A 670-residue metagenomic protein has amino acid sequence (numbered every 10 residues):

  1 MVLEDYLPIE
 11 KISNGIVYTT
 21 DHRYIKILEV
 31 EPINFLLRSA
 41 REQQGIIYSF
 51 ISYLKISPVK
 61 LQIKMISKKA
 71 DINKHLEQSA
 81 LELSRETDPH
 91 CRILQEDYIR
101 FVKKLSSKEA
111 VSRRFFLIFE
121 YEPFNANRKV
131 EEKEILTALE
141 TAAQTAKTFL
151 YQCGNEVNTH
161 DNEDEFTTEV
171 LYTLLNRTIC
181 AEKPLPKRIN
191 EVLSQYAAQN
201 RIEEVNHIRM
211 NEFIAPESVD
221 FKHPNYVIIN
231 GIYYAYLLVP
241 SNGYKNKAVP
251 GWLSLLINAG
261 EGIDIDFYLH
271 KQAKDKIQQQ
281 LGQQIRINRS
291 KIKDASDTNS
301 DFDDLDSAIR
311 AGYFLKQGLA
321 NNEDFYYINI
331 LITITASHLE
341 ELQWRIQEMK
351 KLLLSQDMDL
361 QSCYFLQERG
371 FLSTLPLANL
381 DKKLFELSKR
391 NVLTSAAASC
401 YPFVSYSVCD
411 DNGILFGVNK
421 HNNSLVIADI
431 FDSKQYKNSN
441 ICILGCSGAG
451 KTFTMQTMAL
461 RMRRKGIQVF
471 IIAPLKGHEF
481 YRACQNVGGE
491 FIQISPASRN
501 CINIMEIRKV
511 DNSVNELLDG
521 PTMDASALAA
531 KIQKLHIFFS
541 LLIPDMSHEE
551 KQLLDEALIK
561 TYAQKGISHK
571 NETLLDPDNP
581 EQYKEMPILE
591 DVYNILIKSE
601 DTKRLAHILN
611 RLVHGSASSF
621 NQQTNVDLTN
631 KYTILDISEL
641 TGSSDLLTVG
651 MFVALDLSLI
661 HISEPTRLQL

Functional and structural regions predicted by a protein language model:
M1-F403: Extended, folded cores of ATP/NTP-driven motor/assembly subunits in large transport and secretion machines
Y6, I16, L28, I33-N34 (+12 more regions): P-loop NTPase motor domains
T20-H22, E323, K434, V626-T629: Flexible hinge/switch segments at interdomain interfaces of large molecular machines
K26, V59-L61, R113-F115, H223-N225 (+12 more regions): Structural beta-strand/beta-sheet cores of well-ordered domains, especially the beta-sheet scaffolds that support
Q43, L139, L342, N440 (+4 more regions): Short, charged, low-complexity patches
I56-S57, Q152, H338, R464-G466 (+2 more regions): Secondary-structure boundary elements
D411-S495: Glycine-rich phosphate-binding loop of nucleotide-binding enzymes
L670: Cationic, low-complexity basic patches in intrinsically disordered or flexible, solvent-exposed regions
